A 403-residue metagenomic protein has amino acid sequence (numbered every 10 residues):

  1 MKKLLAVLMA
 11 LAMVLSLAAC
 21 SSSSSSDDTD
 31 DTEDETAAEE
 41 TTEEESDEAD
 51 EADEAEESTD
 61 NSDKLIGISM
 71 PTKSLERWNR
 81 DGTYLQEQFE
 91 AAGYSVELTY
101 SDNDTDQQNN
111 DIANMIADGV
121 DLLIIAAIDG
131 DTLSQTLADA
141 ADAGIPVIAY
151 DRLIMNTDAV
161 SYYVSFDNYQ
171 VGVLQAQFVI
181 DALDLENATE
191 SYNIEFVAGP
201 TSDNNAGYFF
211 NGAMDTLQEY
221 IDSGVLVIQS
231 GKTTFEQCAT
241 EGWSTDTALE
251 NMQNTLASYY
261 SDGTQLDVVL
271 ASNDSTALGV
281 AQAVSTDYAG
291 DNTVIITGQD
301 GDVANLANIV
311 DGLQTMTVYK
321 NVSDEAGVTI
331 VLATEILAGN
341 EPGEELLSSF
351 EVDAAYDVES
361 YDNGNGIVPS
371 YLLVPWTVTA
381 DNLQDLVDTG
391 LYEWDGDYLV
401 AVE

Functional and structural regions predicted by a protein language model:
K3-S23: Sec-dependent N-terminal signal peptides of Gram-positive bacterial secreted proteins and lipoproteins
C20-E403: A residue-level marker of the well-folded mature domains of exported/periplasmic proteins
